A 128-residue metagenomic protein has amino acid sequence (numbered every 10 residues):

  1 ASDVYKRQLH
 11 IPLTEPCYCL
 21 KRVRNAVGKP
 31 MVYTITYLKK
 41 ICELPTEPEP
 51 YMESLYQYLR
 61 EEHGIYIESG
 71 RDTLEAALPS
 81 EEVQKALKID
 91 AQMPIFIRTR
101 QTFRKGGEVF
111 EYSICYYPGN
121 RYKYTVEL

Functional and structural regions predicted by a protein language model:
A1-V4: Short, small-residue-biased leader/transition segments that mark boundaries at the very start of proteins
Q8-P12, A26-K29, I41-C42, P48-L128: C-terminal regulatory/effector modules of DNA-binding transcriptional regulators
P16-C19, I95: A short beta-strand signature within small-molecule sensing/ligand-binding domains used in signal transduction
C19-V27, I35-I41: Anionic-ligand binding region
